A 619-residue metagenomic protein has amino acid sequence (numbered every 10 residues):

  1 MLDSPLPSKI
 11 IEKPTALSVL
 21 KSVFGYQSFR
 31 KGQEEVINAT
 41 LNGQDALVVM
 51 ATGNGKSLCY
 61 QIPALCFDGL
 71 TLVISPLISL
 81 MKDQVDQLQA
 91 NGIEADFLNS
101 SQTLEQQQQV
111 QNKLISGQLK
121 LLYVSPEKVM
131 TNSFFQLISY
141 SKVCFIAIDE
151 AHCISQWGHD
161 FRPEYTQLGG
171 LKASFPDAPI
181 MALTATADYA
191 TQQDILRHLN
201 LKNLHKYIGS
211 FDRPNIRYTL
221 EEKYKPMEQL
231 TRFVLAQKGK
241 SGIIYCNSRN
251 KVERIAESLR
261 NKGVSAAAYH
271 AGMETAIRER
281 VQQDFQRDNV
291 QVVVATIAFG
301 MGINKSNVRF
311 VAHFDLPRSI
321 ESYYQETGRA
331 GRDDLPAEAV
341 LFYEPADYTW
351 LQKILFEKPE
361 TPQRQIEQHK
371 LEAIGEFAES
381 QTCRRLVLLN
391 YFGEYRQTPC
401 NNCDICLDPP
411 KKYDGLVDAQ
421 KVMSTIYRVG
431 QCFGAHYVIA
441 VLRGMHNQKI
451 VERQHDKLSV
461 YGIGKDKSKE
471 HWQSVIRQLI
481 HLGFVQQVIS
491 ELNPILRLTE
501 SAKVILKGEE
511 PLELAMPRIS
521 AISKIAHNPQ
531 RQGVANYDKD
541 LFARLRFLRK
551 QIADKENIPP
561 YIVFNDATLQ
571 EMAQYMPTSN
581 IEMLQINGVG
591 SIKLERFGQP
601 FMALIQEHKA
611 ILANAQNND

Functional and structural regions predicted by a protein language model:
M1-A16, E367-Q368, Q397-D619: Accessory DNA-binding and partner-docking regions appended to nucleic-acid-acting proteins, especially the terminal
I10, P14-V23, Q27-K31, E35-L47 (+6 more regions): Helicase motor core with emphasis on the C-terminal RecA-like subdomain
P176, K238, Q381, Q431 (+1 more regions): Flexible coil/turn residues that form the inter-helical turn or adjacent wing/linker of helix-turn-helix
K370-Y395, R544-F547, D554-E556: C-terminal accessory regions
